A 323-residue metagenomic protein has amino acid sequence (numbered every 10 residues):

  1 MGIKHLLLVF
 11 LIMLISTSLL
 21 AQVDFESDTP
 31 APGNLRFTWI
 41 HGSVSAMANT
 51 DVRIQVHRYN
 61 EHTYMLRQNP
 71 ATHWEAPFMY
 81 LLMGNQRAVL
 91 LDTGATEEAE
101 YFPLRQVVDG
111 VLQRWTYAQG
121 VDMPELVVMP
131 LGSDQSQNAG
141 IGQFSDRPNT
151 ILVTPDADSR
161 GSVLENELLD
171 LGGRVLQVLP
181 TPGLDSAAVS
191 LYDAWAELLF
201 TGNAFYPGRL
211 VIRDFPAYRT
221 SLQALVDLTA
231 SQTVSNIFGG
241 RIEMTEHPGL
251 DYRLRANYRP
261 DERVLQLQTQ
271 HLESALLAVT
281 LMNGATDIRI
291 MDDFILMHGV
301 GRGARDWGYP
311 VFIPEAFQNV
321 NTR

Functional and structural regions predicted by a protein language model:
M1-L7: Bacterial N-terminal signal peptides that target proteins for export
L8-S18: Bacterial N-terminal signal peptides
Q22-A48, Q223, D227-R323: Accessory terminal helices/loops
V52-Y117, L191-N203: Conserved beta-strand hairpin/beta-sheet module of binuclear metal-dependent hydrolase folds, prominently
T96-Q177: Active-site HxH/HxHxD metal-binding segment of metal-dependent hydrolases
E98, D134-I141, D185-A188, Y206-L210 (+1 more regions): Active-site environment of divalent metal-dependent phosphoester hydrolases
E165-D193, L198: Core dinuclear metal-dependent hydrolase active-site scaffold
A194, L210-P216, P248-Y258: Histidine/acidic-residue-rich catalytic or RNA/ligand-binding cores of hydrolases and nuclease-related proteins
